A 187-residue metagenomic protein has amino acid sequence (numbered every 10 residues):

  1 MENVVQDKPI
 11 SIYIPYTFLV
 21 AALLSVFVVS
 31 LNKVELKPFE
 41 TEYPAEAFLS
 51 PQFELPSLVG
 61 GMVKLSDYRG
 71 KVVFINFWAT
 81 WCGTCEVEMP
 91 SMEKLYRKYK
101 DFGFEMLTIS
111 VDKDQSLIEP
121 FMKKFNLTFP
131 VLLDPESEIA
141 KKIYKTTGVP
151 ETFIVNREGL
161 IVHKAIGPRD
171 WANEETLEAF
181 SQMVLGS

Functional and structural regions predicted by a protein language model:
M1-Q52, S187: N-terminal targeting signals for export/organelle localization
Q52-V73, Y99: A short beta-strand-turn-helix
R69, F77-K94: Conserved redox-active cysteine motifs that mediate thiol-disulfide chemistry, especially di-cysteine Cys-X(1-2)-Cys
R69-K71, D101, L127-T128, T146: Active-site acidic short loop of glycosyltransferases
F74-N76, T108, I154: Hydrophobic beta-strand core positions in alpha/beta domains
E86-F125, L133-K142, E178: Structural microenvironment flanking redox-active thiols in thiol-disulfide oxidoreductases
P120-T128, L133-L185: Thiol/disulfide oxidoreductase modules built on the thioredoxin-like
